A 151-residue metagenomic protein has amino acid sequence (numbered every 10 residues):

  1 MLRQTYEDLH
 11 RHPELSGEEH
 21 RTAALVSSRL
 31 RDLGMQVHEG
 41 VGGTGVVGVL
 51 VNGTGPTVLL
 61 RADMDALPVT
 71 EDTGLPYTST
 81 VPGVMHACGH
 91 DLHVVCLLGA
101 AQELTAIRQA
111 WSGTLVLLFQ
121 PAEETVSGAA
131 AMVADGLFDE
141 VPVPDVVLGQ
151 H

Functional and structural regions predicted by a protein language model:
M1-H86, D91, V95-S112: Acidic/His- and Gly-rich active-site-bordering loop/insert found across diverse amide/peptide-bond hydrolases
L92-H151: Acidic/histidine-rich catalytic neighborhood of metal-dependent amide-processing enzymes
